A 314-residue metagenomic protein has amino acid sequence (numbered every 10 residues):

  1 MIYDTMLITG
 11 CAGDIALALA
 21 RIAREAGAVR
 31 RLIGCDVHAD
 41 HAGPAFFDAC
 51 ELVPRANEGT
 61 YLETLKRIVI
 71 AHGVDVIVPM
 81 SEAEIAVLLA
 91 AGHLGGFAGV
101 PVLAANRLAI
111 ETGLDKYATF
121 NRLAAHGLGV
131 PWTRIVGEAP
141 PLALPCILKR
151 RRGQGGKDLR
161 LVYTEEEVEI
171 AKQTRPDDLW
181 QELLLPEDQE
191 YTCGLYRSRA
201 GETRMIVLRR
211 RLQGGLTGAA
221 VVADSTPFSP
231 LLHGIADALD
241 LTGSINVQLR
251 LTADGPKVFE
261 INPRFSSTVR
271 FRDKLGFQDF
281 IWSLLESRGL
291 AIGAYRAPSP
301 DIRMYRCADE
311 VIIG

Functional and structural regions predicted by a protein language model:
M1-L103: ATP-binding N-terminal substructure of ATP-dependent carboxylate-amine bond-forming enzymes
C35, L148, Q181, V247 (+1 more regions): Active-site flanking residues adjacent to catalytic metal/cofactor-binding acidic residues
A39, R152, P263: Short, glycine/acidic-enriched loop or turn micro-motifs at the edges of active sites
G43-A45, Y61-E63, I110-Y117, D158-L159 (+1 more regions): Short, charged, surface-exposed secondary-structure boundary motifs
H72, T226-G314: ATP-dependent carboxylate activation and anion-phosphoryl transfer catalytic cores that bind Mg-ATP to form
R107-E187, R197-E202, T226: Active-site nucleotide/adenylate-binding loops and adjacent lid/helix of ATP-dependent enzymes
P131, L144, K157, Y191-C193 (+2 more regions): Change "...and in nucleic-acid phosphodiester-cleaving endonucleases..." to "...and in nucleic-acid processing enzymes
R160-D240, R250-L251, G255-K257: Phosphate-binding site of ATP-dependent enzymes
